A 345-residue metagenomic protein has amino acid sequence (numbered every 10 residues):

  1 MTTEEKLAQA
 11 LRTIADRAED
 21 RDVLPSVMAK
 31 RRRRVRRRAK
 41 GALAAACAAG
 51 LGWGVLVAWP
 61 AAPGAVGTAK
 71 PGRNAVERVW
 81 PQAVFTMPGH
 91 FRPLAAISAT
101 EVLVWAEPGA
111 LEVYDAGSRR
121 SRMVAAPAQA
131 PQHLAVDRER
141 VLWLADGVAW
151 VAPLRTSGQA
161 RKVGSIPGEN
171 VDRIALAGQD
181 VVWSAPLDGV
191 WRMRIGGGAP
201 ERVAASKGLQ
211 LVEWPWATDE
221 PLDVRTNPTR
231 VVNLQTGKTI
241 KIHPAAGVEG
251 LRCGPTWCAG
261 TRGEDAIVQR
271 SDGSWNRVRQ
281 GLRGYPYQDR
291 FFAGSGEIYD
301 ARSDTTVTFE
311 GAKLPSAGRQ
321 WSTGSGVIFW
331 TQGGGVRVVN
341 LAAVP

Functional and structural regions predicted by a protein language model:
M1-V76, P345: N-terminal export/targeting signals for secretion/compartment entry
G64-P93, A106-P127, G147-P167, A185-S206 (+4 more regions): Surface-exposed loop/turn elements that mediate protein-protein interactions on large endomembrane-trafficking
P93-A95, L134, I174, Q210 (+2 more regions): Hydrophobic core register within WD40 beta-propeller blades
A99-E101, D137-R140, A177-D180, W214-P215 (+3 more regions): Short coil/turn segments that connect the beta-strands within blades of beta-propeller domains
Q132-L134, E139, D172-I174, Q179 (+1 more regions): Beta-propeller and closely related beta-sheet repeat lectin domains
V182, G208-E220: Loop-centered beta-sheet repeat module
